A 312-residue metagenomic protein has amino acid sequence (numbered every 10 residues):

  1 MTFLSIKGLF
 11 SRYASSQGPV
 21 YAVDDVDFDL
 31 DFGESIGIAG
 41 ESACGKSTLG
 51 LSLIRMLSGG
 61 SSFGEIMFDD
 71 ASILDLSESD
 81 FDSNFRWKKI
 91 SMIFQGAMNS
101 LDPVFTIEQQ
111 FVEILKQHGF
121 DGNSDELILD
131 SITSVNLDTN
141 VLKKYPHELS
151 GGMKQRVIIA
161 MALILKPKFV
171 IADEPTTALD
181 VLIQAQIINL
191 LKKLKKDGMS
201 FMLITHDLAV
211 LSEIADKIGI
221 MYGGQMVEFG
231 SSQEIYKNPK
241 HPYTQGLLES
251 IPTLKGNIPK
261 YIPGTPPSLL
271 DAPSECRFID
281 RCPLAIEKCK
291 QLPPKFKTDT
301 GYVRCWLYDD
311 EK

Functional and structural regions predicted by a protein language model:
S62-D75: Conserved ABC transporter NBD signature motif
I73-S91, Q117, E234-P239, L269-P273: ABC ATPase NBD coupling module
N123-N140, L248: Conserved ABC ATPase "signature" region
L142, F229-K312: Short catalytic/signature loops enriched in Gly
Y145-L149, M153: Conserved ABC ATPase signature
I164-K168: A short, proline-enriched helix->beta-strand linker immediately N-terminal to the Walker B motif in ABC-type P-loop
I171, P175-N257: P-loop NTP-binding/switch modules centered on Walker-like glycine-rich loops
